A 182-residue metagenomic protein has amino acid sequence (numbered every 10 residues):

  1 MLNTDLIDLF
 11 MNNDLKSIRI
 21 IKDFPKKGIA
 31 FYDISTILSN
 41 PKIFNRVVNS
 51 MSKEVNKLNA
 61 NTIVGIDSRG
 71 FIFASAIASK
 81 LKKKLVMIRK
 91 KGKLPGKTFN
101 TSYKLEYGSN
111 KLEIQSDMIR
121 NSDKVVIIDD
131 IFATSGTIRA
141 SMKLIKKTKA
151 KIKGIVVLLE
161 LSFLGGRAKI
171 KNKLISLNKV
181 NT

Functional and structural regions predicted by a protein language model:
L2-F10, K16, A140-T182: PRPP-dependent phosphoribosyltransferase catalytic core
L2-N59: Active-site-facing substrate-recognition patch
A60-D67: Short glycine-rich phosphate-binding loop at a beta-alpha junction
N61, D123, K153: Conserved acidic residues
G65, I127-I128: Generic enzyme active-site microenvironment
I72-L81, M142: Short Gly/Thr/Asp-enriched flexible loops that form oxyanion-binding sites at enzyme active sites
K83-V125: Short, glycine/charge-rich flexible loops or terminal/linker lids adjacent to PRPP-binding catalytic cores
D130, S135: Conserved G/P- and acidic residue-centered "switch" motifs that form tight phosphate/ATP-binding loops in soluble
